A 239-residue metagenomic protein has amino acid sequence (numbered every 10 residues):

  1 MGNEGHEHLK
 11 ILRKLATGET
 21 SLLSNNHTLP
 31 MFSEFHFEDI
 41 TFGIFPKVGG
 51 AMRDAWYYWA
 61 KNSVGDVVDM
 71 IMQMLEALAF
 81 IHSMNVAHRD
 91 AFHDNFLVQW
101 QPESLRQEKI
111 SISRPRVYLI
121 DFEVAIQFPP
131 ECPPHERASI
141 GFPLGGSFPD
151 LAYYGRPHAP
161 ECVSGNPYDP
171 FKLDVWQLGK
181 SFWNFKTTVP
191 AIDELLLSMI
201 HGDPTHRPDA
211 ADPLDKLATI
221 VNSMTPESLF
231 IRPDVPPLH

Functional and structural regions predicted by a protein language model:
M1-E4: Conserved protein-kinase N-lobe ATP-binding Lys motif
E7, A16, T20-M70: Conserved structural core of kinase catalytic domains
E76-L119: Catalytic-loop of the protein kinase fold
I110-E194: C-lobe/activation-segment region of protein kinase-like
D193-L197, A210: Hydrophobic alpha-helical patch in the C-lobe of Hanks-type protein kinase catalytic domains
G202-E227: Terminal C-lobe "cap" of eukaryotic-type protein kinase domains
P226-H239: Regulatory extensions appended to serine/threonine kinase catalytic cores
